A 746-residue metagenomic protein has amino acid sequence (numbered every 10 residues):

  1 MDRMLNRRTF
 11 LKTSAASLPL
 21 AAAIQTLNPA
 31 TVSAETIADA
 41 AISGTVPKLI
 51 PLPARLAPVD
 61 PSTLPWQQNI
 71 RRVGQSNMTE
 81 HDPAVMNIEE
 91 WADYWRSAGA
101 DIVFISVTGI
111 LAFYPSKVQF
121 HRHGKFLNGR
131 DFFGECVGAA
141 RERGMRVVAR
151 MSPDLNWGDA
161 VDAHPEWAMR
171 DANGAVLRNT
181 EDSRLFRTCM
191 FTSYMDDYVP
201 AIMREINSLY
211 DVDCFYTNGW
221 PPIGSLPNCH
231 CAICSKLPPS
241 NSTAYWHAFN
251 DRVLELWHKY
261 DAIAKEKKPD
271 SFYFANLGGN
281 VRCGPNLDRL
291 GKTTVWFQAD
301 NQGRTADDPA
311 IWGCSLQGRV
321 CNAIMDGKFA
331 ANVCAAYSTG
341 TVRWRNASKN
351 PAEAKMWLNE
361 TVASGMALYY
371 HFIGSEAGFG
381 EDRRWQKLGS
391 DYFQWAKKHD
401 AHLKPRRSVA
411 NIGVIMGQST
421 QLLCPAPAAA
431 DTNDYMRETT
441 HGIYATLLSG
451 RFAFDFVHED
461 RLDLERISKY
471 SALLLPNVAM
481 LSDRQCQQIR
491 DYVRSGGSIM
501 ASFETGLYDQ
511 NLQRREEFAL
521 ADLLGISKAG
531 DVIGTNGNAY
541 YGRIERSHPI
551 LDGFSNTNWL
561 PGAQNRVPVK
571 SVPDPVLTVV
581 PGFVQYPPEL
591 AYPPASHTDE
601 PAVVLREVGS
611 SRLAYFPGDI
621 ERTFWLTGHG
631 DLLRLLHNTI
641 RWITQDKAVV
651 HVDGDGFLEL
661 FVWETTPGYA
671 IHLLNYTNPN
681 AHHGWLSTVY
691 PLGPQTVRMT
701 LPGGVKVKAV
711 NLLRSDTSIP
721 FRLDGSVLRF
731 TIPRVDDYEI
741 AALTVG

Functional and structural regions predicted by a protein language model:
M1-L5, N207: Secretory targeting signals
D2, T9-T31: N-terminal export signals
R3, Q25-D60: C-terminal segment of N-terminal export signals and the immediately downstream linker at the start of the mature
D60, T243, H247-G284, L290-G746: Carbohydrate-binding surfaces of carbohydrate-active enzymes
V73, D101-V107, F132-R178, Y216 (+1 more regions): Glycine-rich, aromatic-flanked loop segments that form ligand/cofactor-binding clefts across common enzyme folds
E80-A98, H121-R143, D197, E255-L256 (+3 more regions): Aromatic- and glycine-enriched glycan-recognition loops and surfaces that form the carbohydrate-binding subsites
A98-R130, N156-W167, G224, P285 (+2 more regions): Aromatic-lined carbohydrate-binding/catalytic grooves of carbohydrate-active enzymes
P153-Y210, W246: Active-site-adjacent "subsite" loops/lids of carbohydrate-active enzymes
